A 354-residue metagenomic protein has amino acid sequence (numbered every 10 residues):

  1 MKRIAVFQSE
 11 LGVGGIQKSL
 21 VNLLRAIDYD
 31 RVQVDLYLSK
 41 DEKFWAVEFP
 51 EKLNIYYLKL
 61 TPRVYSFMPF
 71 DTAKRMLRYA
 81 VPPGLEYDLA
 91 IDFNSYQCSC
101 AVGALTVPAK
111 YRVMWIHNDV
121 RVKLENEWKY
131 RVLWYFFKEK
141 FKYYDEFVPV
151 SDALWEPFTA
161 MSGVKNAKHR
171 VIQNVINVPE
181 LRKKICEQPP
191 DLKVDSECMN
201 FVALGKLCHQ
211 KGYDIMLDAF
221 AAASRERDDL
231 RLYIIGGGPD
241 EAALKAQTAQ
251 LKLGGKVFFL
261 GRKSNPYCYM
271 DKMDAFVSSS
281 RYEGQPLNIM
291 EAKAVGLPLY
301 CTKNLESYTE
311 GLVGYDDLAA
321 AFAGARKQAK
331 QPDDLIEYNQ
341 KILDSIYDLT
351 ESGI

Functional and structural regions predicted by a protein language model:
V6-V13, K18, A26-P69, K165-H169: N-terminal strand-loop element at the rim of the active site of nucleotide-sugar-dependent glycosyltransferases
G14-N22, M199-A222, P239-K245, L287: A conserved mid-protein helix/loop that constitutes part of the nucleotide-sugar donor-binding site
P62-Y65, Y111-Y130: A short, histidine- and acid-enriched strand-loop-helix "catalytic/donor-clamping" loop that lines the nucleotide-sugar
Y79-L85, Y130-V148: Membrane-proximal helix-turn-helix segments that form the acceptor-binding/catalytic region of lipid-linked
L89-K110: An aromatic- and histidine-rich active-site surface loop
V102, Y143-V171, I176-V178: A short, active-site helix/loop in glycosyltransferases that binds the activated sugar's phosphate group
K245-G261: Nucleotide-activated donor-binding/catalytic signature segment of Leloir-type glycosyltransferases, i.e., the conserved
R262, R281: Aromatic "clamp/platform" in nucleotide-sugar-dependent glycosyltransferases that forms part of the donor/acceptor
